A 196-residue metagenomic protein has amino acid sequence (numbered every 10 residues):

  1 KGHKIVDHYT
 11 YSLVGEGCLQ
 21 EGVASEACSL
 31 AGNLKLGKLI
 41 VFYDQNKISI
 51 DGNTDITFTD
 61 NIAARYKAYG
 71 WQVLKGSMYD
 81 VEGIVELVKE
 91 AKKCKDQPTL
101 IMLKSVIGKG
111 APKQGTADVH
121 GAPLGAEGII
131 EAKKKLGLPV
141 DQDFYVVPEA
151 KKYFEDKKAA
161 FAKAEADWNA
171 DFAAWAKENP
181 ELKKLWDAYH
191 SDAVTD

Functional and structural regions predicted by a protein language model:
K1-L34: Cofactor-binding active-site loop characterized by glycine-rich and histidine/acidic residues
H8, V14, C18-G22, I40-F42 (+1 more regions): Conserved acidic/glycine
